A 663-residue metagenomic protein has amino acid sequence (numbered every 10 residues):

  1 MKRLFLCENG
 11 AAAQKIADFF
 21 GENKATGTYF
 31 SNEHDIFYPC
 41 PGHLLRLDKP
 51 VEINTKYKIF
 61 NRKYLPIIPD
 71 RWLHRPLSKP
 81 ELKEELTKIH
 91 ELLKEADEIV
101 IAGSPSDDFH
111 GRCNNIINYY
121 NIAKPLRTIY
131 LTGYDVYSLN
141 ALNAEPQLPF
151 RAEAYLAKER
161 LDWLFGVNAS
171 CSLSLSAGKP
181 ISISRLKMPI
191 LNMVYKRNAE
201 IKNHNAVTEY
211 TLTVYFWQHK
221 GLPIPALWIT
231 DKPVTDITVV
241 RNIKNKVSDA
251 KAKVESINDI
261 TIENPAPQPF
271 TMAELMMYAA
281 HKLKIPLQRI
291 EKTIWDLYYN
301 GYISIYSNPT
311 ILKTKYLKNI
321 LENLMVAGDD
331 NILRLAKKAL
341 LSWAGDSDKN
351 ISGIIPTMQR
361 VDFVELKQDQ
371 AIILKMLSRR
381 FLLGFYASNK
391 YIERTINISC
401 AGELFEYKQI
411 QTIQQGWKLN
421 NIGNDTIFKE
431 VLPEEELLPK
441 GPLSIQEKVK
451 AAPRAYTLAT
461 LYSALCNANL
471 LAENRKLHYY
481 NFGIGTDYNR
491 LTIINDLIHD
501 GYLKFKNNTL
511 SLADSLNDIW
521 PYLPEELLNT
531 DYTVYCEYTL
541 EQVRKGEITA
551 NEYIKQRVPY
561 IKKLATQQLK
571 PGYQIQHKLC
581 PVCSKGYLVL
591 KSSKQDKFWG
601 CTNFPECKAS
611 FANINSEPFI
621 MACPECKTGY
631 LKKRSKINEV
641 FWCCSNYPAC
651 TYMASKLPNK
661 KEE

Functional and structural regions predicted by a protein language model:
M1-E159, W163-V167, A452: Intrinsically disordered, low-complexity regulatory segments
K2-L4, I117-Y119, K124-L126, Q147 (+3 more regions): Basic, low-complexity terminal or inter-domain segments flanking catalytic cores
A11, K15, N32, P80-E84 (+15 more regions): Charged, alpha-helix-enriched surfaces in structured cytosolic catalytic cores of large nucleotide-utilizing machines
D18-G21, I36, L44-S78, E91 (+4 more regions): Long, highly charged, low-complexity internal segments
P50, E95-V100, I224-V234, P581 (+3 more regions): OB-fold/S1-family RNA-binding modules
G103-S104, M277-A279, S307: Short glycine-centered, acidic/aromatic-flanked micro-motifs in structured strand/loop junctions that mark active-site
S138-L212: C-terminal or mid-to-C-terminal helical accessory/interaction module adjacent to the motor/catalytic core
N300-Y306: Secretory-pathway/luminal and periplasmic proteins that interact with or process carbohydrate-rich
